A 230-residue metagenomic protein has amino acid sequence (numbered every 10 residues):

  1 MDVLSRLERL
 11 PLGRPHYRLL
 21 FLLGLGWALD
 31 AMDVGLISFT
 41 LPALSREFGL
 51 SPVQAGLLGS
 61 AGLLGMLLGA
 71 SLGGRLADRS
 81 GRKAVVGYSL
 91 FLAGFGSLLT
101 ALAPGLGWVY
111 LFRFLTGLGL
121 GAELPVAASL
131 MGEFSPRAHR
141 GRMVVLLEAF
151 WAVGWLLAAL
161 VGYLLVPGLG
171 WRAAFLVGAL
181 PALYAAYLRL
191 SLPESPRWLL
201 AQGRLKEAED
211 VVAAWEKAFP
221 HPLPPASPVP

Functional and structural regions predicted by a protein language model:
M1-P230: Transmembrane-helix signature of 12-pass secondary carriers
